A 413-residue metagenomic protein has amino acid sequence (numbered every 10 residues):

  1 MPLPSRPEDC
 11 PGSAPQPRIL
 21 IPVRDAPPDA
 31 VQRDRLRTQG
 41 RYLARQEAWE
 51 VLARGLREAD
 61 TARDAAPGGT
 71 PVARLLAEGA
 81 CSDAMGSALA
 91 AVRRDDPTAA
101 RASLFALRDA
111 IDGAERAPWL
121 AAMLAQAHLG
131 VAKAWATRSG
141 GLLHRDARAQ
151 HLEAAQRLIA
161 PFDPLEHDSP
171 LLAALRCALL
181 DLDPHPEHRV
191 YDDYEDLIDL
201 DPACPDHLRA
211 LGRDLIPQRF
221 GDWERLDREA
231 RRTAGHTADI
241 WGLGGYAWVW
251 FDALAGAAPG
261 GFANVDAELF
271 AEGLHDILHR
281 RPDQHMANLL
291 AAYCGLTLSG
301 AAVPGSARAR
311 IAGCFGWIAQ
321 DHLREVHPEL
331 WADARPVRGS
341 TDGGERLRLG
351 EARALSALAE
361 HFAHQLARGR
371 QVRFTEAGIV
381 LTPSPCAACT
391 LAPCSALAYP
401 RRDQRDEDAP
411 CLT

Functional and structural regions predicted by a protein language model:
M1-A106, G113, V326-T413: Extreme N-terminal leader/anchor segments
R41, R45-A48, T61, S169 (+3 more regions): Intrinsic-disorder/low-complexity, polar/charged segments
A62-G113, Q126-D168, A173-D196, L208-H236 (+4 more regions): Short coil/linker segments at helix-helix boundaries
A117-L120, D168-P170, P202-P205, D239-W241 (+1 more regions): Residue-level recognition of tetratricopeptide repeat
D163, I198, I277-R281: Short coil/turn linkers that connect adjacent helices within long alpha-helical scaffolds, especially alpha-solenoid
A234-A352: Long, charge-rich C-terminal accessory regions
